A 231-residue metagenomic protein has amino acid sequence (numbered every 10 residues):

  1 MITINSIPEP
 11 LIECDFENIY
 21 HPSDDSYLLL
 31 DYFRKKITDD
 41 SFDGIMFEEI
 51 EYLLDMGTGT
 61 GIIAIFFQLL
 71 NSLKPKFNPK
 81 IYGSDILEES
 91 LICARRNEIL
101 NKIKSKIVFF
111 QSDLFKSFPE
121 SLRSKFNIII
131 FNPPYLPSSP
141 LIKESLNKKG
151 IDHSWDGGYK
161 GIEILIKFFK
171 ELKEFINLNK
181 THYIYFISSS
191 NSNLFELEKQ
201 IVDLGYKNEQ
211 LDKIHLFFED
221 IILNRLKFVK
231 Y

Functional and structural regions predicted by a protein language model:
M1-Y231: Auxiliary N-terminal substrate/complex-recognition segments of SAM-dependent methyltransferases
